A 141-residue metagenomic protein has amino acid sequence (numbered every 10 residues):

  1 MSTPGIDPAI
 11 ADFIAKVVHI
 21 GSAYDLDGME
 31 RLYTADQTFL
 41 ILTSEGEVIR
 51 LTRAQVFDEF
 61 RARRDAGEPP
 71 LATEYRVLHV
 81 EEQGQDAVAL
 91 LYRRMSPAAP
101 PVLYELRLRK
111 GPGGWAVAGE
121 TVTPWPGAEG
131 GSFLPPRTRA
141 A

Functional and structural regions predicted by a protein language model:
M1-D36, Q55, A128-A141: Short, low-complexity N-terminal intrinsically disordered segments enriched in polar/charged residues
S2, I6-D12, T38-E45, L51-P100: Surface-exposed, charged secondary-structure patches
L26, T38, D65-P69, G113 (+1 more regions): Generic structural signal for secondary-structure transition and capping sites
G28, S44, T73, Y92-R93 (+2 more regions): Generic detector of low-complexity/intrinsically disordered segments and short hydrophobic N-terminal stretches
Y33-T34, R93-M95, T121-P124: Short beta-strand segments enriched in hydrophobic/aromatic residues within well-folded beta-rich domains
D36, E82-D86, K110-A116: Short, solvent-exposed coil/turn segments at beta-strand boundaries
P101-P135: Short beta-strand edge/turn micro-motifs at domain boundaries
